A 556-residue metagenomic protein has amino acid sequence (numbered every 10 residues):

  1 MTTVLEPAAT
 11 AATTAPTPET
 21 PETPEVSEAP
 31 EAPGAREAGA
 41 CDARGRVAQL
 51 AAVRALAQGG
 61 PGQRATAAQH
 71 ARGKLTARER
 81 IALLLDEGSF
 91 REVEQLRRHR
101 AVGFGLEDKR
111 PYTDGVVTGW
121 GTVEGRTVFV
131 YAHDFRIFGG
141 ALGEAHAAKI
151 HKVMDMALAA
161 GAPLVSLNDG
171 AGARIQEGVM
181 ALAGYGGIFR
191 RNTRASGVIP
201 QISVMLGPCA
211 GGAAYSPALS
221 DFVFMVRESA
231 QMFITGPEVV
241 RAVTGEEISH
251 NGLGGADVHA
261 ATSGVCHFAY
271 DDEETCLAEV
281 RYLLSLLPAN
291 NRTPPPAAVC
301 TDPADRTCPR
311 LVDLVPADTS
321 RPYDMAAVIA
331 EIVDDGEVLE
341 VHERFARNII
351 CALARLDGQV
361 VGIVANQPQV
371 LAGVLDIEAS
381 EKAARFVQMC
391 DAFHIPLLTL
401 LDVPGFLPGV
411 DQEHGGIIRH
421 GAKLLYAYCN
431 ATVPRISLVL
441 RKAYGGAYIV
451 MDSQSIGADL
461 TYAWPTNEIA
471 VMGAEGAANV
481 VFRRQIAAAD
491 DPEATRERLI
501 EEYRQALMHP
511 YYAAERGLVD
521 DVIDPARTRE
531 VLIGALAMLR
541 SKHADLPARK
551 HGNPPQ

Functional and structural regions predicted by a protein language model:
T2-Q556: Ligand-binding clefts of soluble mixed alpha/beta catalytic domains
